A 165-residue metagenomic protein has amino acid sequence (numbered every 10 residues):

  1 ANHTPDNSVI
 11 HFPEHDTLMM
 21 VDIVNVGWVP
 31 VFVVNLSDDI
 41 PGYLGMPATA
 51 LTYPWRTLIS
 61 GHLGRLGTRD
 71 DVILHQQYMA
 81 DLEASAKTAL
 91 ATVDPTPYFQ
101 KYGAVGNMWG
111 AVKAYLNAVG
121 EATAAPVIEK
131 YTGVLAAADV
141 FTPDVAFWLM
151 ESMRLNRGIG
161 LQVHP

Functional and structural regions predicted by a protein language model:
A1-L44: Catalytic core of the metallo-beta-lactamase
N2, V34-D38, G42, L74 (+3 more regions): Extracytoplasmic/periplasmic, Sec-exported soluble proteins
I10, A86, R157-I159: Generic structural hydrophobic/aromatic packing signal, biased to beta-strands
L44-W109: Divalent-metal (often Zn2+) His-rich catalytic cores of metallo-beta-lactamase-fold enzymes
T92-P165: C-terminal regulatory/interaction regions
